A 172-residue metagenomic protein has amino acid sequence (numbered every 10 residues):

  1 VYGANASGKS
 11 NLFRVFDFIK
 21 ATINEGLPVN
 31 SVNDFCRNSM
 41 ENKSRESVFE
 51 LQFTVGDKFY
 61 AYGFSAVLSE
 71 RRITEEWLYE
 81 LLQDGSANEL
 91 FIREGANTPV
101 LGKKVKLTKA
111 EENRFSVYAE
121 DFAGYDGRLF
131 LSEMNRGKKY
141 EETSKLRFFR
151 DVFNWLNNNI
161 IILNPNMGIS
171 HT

Functional and structural regions predicted by a protein language model:
V1: Hydrophobic anchor at the beta1->P-loop junction of P-loop NTPases
A4: P-loop (Walker A) phosphate-binding loop of NTP-binding proteins
G8-K9: Conserved lysine of the Walker
F13-R71: Conserved P-loop NTP-binding catalytic core
A61-T172: Electropositive, glycine-dotted interaction segments that contact anionic polymers or phosphate-rich ligands
